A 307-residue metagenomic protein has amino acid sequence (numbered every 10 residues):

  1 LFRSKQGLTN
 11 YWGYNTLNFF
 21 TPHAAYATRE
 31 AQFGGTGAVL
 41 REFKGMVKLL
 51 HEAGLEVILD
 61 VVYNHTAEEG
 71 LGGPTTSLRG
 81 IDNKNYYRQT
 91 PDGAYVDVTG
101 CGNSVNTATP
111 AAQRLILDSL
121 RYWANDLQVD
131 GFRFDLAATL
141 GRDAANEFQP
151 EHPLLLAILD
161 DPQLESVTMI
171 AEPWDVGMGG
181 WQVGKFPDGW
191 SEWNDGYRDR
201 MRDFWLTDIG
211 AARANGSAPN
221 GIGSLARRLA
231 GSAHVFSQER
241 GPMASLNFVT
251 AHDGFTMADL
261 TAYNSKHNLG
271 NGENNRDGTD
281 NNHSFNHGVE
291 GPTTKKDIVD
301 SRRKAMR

Functional and structural regions predicted by a protein language model:
F2-Q128, L136-Q163, V167, G179-G180 (+1 more regions): Substrate-binding/active-site clefts of carbohydrate-active enzymes
Q128, A144, Q149-R307: Conserved alpha/beta catalytic core and glycan-binding cleft of carbohydrate-active enzymes
